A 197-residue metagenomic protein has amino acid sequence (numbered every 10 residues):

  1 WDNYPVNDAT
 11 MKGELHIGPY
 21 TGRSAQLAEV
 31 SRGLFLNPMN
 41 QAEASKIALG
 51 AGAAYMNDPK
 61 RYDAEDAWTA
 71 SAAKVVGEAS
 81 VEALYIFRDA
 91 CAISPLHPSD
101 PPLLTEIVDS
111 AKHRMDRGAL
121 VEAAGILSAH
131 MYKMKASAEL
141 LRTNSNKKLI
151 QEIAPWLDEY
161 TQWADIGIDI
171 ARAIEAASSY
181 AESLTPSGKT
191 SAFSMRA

Functional and structural regions predicted by a protein language model:
W1-E65: Catalytic-core regions of glycoside hydrolase
K60-A197: C-terminal functional modules
